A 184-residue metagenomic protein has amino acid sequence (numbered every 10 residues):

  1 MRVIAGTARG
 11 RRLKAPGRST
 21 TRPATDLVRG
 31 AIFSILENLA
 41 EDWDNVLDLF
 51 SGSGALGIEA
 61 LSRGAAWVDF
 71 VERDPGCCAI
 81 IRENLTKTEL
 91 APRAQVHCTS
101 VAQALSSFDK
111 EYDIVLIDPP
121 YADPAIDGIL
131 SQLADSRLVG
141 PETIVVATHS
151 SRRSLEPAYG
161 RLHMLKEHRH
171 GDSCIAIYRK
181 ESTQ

Functional and structural regions predicted by a protein language model:
M1-Q184: Class I S-adenosyl-L-methionine-dependent methyltransferase catalytic core
